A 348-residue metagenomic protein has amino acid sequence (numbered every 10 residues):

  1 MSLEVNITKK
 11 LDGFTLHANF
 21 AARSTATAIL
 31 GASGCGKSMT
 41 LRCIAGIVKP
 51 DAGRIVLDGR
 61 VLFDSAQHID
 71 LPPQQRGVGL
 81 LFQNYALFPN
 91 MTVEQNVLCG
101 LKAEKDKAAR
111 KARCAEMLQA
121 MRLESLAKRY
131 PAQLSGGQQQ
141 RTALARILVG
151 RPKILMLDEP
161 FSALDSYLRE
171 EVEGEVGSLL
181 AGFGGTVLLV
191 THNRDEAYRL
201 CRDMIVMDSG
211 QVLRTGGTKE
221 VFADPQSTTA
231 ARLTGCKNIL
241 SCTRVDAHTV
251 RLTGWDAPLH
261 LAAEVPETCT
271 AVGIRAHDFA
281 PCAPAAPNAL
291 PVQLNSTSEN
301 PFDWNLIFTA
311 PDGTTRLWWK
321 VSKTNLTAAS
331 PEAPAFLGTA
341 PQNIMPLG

Functional and structural regions predicted by a protein language model:
V5-A26, L30-A32, S38-M39, G46-K49 (+3 more regions): Non-catalytic connector elements of ABC transporters
S38-L41, R141-T142: ABC ATPase nucleotide-binding domain helices that frame the ATP-binding cleft
R42-C43, D203: The short alpha-helix immediately C-terminal to the Walker A/P-loop
V48-K49, V56, K102, A181: A position-specific signal in ABC ATPase nucleotide-binding domains
R54-R76: ABC ATPase NBD Q-loop/coupling interface
G77-G79, L87-T229: ABC ATPase nucleotide-binding domains
F222-D246, G273: C-terminal boundary and immediately downstream tail of ABC-type ATPase nucleotide-binding domains
